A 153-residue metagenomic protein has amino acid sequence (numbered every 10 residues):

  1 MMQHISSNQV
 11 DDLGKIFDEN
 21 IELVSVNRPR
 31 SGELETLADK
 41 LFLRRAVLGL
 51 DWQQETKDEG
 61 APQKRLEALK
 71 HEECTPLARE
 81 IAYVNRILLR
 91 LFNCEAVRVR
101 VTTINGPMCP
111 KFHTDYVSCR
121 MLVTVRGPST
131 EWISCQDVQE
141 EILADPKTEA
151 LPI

Functional and structural regions predicted by a protein language model:
M1-A68, E72-A82, L91: N-terminal auxiliary "cap/dimerization" subdomain that precedes the catalytic jelly-roll/cupin core of mononuclear
G14-F17, K57, F92, T103 (+2 more regions): Residue-level signal for the start and early helices of compact helical domains
V24-N27, A96-T102, V123: A structural signal for short, well-ordered beta-strand segments and their strand-loop junctions that often border
E67-P110, T114: Extracellular-facing segments of soluble proteins and assemblies that are Gly/Ser/Thr-biased and enriched in aromatics
G106-I153: Catalytic core of non-heme Fe(II) oxygenases with the double-stranded beta-helix
